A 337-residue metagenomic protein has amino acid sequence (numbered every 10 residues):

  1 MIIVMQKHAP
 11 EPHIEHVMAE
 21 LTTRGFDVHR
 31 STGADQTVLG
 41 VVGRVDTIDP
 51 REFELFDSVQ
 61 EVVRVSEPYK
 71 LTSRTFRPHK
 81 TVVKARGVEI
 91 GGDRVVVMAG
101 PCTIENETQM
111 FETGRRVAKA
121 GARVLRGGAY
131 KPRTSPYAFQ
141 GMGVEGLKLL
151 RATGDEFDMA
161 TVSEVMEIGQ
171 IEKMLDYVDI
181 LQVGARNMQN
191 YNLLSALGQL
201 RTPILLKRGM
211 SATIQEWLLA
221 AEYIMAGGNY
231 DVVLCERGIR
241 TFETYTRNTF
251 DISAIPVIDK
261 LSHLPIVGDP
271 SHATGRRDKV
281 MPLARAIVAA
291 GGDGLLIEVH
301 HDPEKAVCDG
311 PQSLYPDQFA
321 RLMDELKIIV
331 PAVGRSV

Functional and structural regions predicted by a protein language model:
M1-V97: Non-catalytic terminal accessory/regulatory regions of metabolic enzymes
Q6, M142, D158-G169, D179-N190 (+4 more regions): Catalytic beta/alpha-barrel core
H8, V95-E112, S135-G141, A160-E164 (+3 more regions): Active-site mouth loops of central-metabolism enzymes
F53, G100, L125, M174 (+3 more regions): Conserved, mostly hydrophobic/aromatic
T75-H79, S135-K148, G169-Q170, A185-R201 (+3 more regions): Active-site-adjacent beta->alpha loops and helix N-cap segments on the catalytic face of soluble alpha/beta enzymes
R126-V144, H301-S313: Glycine-rich, proline-tolerant flexible connector loops at the mouths of alpha/beta enzymes
F139-S163, L197-P203, I252-I266, Q312-R335: Alpha-helix-loop-beta-strand connector modules within alpha/beta enzyme cores
L200-V299: Catalytic alpha/beta core domains of metabolic enzymes, predominantly
